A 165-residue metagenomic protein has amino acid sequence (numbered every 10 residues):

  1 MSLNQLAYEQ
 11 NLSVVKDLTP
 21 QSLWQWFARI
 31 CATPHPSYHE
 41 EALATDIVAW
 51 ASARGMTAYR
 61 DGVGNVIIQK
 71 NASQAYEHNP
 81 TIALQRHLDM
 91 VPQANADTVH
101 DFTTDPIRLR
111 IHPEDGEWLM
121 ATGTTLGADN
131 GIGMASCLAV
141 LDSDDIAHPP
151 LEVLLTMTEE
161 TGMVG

Functional and structural regions predicted by a protein language model:
M1-T33: N-terminal hydrophobic or amphipathic helices/low-complexity stretches enriched in small/hydrophobic/Pro/Gly
K16, P20-L23, P36, E40-A44 (+1 more regions): Generic structural signal for well-ordered, non-membrane alpha-helical segments in soluble metabolic enzymes
W24, A28, V48, M134-D142: Predominant activation on well-ordered alpha-helical scaffold segments within soluble catalytic domains
I30-T33, R54, S143-A147: Change "in soluble alpha/beta enzymes" to "in soluble alpha/beta proteins
T33-H35, K70, R86, G123: Short glycine-centered, acidic/aromatic-flanked micro-motifs in structured strand/loop junctions that mark active-site
H35-P36, T158: Conserved short loop/turn motifs at secondary-structure junctions
P36-P80: A non-catalytic alpha/beta surface segment that caps or lines the substrate-entry region of metallo-dependent hydrolase
Y76-P150, L155-T156, E160-M163: Active-site metal-coordination/substrate-binding segment of hydrolases, especially metallo-dependent peptidases
